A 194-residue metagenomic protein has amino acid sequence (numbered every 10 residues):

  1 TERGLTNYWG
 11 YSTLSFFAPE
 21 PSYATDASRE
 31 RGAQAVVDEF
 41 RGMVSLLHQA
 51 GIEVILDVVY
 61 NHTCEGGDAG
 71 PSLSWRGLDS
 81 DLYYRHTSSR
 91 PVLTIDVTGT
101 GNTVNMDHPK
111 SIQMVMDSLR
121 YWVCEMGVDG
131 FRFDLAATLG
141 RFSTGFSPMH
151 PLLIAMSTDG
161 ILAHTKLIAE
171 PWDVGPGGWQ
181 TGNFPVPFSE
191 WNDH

Functional and structural regions predicted by a protein language model:
T1-G127, L135-T158, G178: Substrate-binding/active-site clefts of carbohydrate-active enzymes
I52, L162-T165: A short helix->loop->beta-strand "cap" motif at the edges of active sites that frequently abuts
I154-S157, H164-H194: Polar, glycine-rich mid-to-C-terminal structural blocks that act as macromolecule-binding/assembly scaffolds
